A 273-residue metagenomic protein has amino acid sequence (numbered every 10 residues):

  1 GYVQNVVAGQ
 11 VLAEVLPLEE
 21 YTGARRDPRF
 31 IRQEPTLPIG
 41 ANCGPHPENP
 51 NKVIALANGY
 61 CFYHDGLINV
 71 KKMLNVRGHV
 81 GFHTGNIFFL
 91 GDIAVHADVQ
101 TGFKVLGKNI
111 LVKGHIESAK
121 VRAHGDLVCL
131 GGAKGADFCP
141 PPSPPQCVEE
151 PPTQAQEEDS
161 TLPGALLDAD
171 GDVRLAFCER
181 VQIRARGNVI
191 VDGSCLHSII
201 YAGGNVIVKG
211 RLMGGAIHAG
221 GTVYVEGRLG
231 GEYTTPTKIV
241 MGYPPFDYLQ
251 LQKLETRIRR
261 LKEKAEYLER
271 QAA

Functional and structural regions predicted by a protein language model:
G1-H79, H83-T84, H197, K209 (+1 more regions): Long, low-complexity, mixed-charge
C61-L249: Extended, compositionally simple hydrophobic/Ser/Thr-rich segments that build repetitive fibrous architectures
D247-A273: Long, non-membrane, amphipathic alpha-helices that form coiled-coils
